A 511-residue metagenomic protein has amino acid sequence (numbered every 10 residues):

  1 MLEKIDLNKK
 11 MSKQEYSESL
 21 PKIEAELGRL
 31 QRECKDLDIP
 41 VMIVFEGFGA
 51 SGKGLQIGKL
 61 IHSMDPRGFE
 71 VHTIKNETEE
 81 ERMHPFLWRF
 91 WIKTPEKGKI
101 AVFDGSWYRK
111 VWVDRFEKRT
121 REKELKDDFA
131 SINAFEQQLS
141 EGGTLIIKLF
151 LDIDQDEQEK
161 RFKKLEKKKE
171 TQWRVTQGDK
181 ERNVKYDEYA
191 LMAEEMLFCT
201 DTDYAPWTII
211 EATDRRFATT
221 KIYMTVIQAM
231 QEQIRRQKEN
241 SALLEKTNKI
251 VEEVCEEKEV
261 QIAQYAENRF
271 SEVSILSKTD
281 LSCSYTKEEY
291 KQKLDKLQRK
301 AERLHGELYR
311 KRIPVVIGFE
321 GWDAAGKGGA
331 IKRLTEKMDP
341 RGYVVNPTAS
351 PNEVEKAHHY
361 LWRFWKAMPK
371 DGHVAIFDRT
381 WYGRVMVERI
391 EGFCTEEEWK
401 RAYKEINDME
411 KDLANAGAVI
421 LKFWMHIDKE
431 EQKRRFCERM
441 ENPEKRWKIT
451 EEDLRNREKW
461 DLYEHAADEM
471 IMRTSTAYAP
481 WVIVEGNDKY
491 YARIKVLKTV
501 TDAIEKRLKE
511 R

Functional and structural regions predicted by a protein language model:
M1-R511: Glycine-rich phosphate-binding loop of ATP-dependent small-molecule kinases
